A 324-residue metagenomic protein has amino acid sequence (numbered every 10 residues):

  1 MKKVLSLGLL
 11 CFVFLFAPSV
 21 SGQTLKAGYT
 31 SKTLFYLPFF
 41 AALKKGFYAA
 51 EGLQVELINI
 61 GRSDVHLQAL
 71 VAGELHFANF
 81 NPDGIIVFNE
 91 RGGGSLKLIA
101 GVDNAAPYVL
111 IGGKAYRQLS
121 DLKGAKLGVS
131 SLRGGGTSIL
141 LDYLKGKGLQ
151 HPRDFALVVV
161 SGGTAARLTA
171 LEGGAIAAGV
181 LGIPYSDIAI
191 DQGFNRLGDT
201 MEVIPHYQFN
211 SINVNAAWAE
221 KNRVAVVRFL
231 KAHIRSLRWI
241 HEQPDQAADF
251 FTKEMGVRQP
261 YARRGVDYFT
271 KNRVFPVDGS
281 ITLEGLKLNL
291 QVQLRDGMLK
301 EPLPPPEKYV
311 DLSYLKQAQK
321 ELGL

Functional and structural regions predicted by a protein language model:
M1-V4: Positively charged n-region of N-terminal signal peptides that target proteins for export
S6-A17: Bacterial N-terminal signal peptides
S19-S21: Signal peptide processing junction and immediate N-terminal pro/mature segment of secreted/exported proteins
T24-G162, R167-G173, A177-I183, R196-T200 (+1 more regions): Short, glycine-/small- and polar/acidic-enriched structural segments that line small-molecule recognition paths
D83-G84, G92, G163-M255: Pocket-lining segment of extracytoplasmic ligand-binding domains
E220-P302: Secondary-structure end/capping motifs
Q291-L324: Conserved C-terminal helix/tail region of periplasmic/extracytoplasmic solute-binding proteins
